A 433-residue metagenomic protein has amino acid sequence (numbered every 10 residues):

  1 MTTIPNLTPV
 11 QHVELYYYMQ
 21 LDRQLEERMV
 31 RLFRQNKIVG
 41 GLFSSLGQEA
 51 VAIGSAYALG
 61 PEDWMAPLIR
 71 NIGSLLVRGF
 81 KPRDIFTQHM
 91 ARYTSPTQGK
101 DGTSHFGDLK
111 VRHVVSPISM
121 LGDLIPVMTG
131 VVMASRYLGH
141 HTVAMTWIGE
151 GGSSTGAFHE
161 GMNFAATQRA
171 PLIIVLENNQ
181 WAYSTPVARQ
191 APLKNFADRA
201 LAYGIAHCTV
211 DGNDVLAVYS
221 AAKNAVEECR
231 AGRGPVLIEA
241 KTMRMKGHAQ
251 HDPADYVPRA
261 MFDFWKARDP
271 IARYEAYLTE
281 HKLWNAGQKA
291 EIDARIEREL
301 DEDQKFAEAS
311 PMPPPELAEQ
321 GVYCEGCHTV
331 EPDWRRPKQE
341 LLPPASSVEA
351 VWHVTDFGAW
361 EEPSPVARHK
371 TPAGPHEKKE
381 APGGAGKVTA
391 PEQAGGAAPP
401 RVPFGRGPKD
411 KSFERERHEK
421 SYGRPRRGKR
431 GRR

Functional and structural regions predicted by a protein language model:
M1-V51, K246, D255-G374, K378-K379 (+1 more regions): Conserved acidic/glycine
Q24-R31, K37-Q168, P186-P192, A197 (+1 more regions): Cofactor-binding active-site loop characterized by glycine-rich and histidine/acidic residues
I69-R70, A240-T242, M312, Q320: Short, well-ordered beta-to-alpha junction loops that form the rim of enzyme active sites and present histidine/acidic
V114-A309: Glycine-rich ThDP/TPP pyrophosphate-binding loop and its adjacent helix/strand module within ThDP-dependent enzymes
R368-P372, A385-G386, P391, G396-P399 (+1 more regions): Intrinsic, low-complexity polybasic segments
H369-K370, E377, D410-E414, E419: Asp/Glu-rich intrinsically disordered low-complexity tracts
K379, V388-P391, P400-R401, D410-S412 (+1 more regions): Intrinsically disordered, low-complexity segments enriched in serine/threonine/proline/glycine and often basic
F404, P408-D410, E419-R432: Arginine-glycine-rich low-complexity intrinsically disordered regions
